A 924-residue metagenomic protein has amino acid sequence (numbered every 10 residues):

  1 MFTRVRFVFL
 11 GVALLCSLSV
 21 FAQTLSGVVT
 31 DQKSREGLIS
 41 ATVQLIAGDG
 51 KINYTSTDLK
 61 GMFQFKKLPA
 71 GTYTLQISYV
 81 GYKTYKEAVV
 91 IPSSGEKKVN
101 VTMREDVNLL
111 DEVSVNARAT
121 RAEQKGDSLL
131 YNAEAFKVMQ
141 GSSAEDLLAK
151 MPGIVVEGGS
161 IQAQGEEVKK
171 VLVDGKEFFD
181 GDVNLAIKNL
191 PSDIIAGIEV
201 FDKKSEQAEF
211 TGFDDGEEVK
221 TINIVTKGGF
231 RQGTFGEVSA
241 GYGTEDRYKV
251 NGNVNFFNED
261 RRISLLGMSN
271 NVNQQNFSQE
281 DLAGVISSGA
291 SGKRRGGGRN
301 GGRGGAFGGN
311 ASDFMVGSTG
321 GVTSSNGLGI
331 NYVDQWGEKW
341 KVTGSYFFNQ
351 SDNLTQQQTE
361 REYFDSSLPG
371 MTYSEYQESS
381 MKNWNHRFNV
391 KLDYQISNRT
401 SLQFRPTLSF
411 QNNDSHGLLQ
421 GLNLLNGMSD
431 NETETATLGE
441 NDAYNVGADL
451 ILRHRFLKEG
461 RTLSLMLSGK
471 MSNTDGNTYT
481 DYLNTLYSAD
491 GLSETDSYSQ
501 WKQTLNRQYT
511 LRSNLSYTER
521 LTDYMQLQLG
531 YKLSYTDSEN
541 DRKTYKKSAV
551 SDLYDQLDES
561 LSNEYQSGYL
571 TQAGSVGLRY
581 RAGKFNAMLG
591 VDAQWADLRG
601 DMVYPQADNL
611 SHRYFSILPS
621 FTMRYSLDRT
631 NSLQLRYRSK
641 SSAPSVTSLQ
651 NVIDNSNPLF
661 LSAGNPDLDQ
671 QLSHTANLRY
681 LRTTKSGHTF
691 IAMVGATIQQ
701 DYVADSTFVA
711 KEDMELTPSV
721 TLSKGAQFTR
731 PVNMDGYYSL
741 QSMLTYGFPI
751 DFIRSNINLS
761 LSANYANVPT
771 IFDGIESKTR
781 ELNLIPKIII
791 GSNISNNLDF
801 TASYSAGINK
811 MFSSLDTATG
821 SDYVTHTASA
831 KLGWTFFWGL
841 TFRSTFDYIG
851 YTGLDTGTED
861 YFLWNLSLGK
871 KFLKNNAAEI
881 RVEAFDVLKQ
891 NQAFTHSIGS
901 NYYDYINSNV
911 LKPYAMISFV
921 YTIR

Functional and structural regions predicted by a protein language model:
F21-S114, A122-Q124, K150, V155 (+2 more regions): Periplasm-facing N-terminal accessory domains of Gram-negative outer-membrane beta-barrel systems
M62, K66, Q76, K83 (+18 more regions): Membrane-proximal, glycine/serine-rich, low-complexity loop/turn segments characteristic of large bacterial
T211-G212, F277-L282, T355-M371, S415-S429 (+14 more regions): Outer-membrane beta-barrel translocator domains and adjoining extracellular loop/strand segments of Gram-negative
G233-G243, L265-G267, Q594-W595, G664 (+4 more regions): Transmembrane beta-strand segments that form the barrel wall of outer-membrane beta-barrel proteins
S239, M315-S318, M371-E378, D430-L438 (+9 more regions): Extracellular loop and loop/strand-boundary signature of outer-membrane beta-barrel proteins
Y376, T510-R512, Q556-N563, D669 (+1 more regions): Outer membrane beta-barrel strand-and-loop segments of large Gram-negative receptors, especially TonB-dependent
Q526-T630, A818-G820: Signature of Gram-negative outer-membrane beta-barrel scaffolds
K787-I808, G820-R924: Conserved C-terminal beta-signal and adjacent last beta-strands/turns of outer-membrane beta-barrel proteins
